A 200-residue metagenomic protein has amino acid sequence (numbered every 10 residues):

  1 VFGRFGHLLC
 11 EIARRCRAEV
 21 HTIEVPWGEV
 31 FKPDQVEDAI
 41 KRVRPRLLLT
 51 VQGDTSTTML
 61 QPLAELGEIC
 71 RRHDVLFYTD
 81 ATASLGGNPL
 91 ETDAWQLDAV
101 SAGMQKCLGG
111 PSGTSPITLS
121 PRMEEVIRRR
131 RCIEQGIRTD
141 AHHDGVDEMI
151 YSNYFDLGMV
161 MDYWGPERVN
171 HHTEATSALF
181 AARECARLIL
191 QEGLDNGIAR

Functional and structural regions predicted by a protein language model:
V1-R46: PLP-dependent aminotransferase-like
F2-G6, D54, V146-I150: Short glycine-enriched loops at secondary-structure junctions
C10, E37, A64-G67, S177-R187: Predominant activation on well-ordered alpha-helical scaffold segments within soluble catalytic domains
F31-G86, A99, C107: Active-site phosphate-binding strand-loop segment of PLP-dependent enzymes
D93-Q105: Conserved active-site segment immediately N-terminal to the catalytic lysine that forms the internal aldimine
L108-R200: Active-site C-terminal subdomain of aminotransferase-like
